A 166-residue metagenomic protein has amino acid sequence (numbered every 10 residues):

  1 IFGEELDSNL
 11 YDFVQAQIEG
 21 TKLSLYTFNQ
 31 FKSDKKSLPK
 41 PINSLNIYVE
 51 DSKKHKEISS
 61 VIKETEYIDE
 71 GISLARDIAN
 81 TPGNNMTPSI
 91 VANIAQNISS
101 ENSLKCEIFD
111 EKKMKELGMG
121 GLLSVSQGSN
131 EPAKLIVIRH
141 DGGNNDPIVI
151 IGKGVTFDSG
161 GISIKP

Functional and structural regions predicted by a protein language model:
I1-G154: Short amphipathic alpha-helical segment within the helicase RecA-like ATPase core that mediates nucleic-acid
G152-P166: Glycine-rich anion/phosphate-binding loop at the beta-strand->alpha-helix junction
